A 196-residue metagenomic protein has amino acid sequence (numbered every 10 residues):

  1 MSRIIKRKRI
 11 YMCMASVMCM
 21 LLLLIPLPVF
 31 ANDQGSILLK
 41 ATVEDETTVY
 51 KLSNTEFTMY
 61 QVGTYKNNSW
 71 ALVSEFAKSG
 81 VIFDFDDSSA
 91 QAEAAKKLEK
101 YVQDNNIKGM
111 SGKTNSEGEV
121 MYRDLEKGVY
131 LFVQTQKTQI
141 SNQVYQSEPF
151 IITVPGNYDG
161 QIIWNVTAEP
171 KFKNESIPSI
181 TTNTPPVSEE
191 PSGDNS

Functional and structural regions predicted by a protein language model:
S2-S196: Solvent-exposed loop/turn and edge beta-strand elements of beta-rich ligand-binding domains
